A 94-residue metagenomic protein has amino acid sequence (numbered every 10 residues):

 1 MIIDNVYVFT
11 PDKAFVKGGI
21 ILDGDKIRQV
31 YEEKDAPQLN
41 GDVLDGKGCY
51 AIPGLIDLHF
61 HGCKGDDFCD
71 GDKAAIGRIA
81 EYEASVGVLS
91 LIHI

Functional and structural regions predicted by a protein language model:
M1-I3, P37-K73, G77, E81: Replace "His-x-His-based motif
M1-P37: N-terminal metal-binding scaffold of metallo-dependent hydrolase/deaminase domains
V88-S90: Short acidic/polar active-site loop segments enriched in Thr and Asp
H93-I94: Conserved small/polar residues in nucleotide/adenosyl-binding loops
